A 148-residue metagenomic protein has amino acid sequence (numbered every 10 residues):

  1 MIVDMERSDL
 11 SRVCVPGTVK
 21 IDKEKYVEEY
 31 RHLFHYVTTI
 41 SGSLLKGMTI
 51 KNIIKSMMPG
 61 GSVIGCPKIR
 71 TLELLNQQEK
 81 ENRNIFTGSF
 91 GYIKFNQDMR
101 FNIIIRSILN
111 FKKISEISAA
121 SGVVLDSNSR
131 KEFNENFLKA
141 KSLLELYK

Functional and structural regions predicted by a protein language model:
M1-V13, V27-Y30: Short acidic, Gly/Ser-rich segments with clustered Asp/Glu that frequently serve as metal-coordination loops in enzyme
V3, S8, D22-E24, F111 (+1 more regions): Generic beta-strand/beta-sheet core signal
C14-H35: Metal-dependent phosphodiester-processing active-site neighborhood
Y30-K148: Conserved hydrophobic core element of enzyme catalytic domains
